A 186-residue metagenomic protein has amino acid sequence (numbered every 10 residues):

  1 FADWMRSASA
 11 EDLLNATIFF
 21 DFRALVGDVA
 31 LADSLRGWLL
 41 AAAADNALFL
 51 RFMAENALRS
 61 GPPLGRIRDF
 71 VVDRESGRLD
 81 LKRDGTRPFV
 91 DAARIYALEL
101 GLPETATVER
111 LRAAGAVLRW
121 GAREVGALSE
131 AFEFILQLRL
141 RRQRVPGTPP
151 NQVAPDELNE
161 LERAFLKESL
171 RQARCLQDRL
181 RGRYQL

Functional and structural regions predicted by a protein language model:
F1-L186: A nucleotide- and high-energy phosphate-metabolite-utilizing enzyme signature
